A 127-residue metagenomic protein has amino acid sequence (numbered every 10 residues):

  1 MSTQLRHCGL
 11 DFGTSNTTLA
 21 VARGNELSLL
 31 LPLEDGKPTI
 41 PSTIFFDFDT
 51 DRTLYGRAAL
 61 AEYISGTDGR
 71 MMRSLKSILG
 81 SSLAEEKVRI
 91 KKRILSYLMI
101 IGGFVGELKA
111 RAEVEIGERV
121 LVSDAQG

Functional and structural regions predicted by a protein language model:
S2-L30: Gly/Thr-rich phosphate-binding beta-strand-loop-beta motif of the actin/hexokinase/Hsp70
N25-G127: Phosphate-binding loop and its immediate beta->loop->alpha context in nucleotide/phosphate-handling enzymes
